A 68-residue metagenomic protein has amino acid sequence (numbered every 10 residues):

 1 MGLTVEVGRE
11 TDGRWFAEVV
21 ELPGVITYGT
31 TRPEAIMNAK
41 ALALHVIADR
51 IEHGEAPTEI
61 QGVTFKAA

Functional and structural regions predicted by a protein language model:
M1-T4, P33, M37-A68: Short, charged, surface-exposed hinge/linker loops at domain edges that act as mobile lids or interdomain connectors
L3, E21-G24: Short amphipathic alpha-helical segments
G8-L22: Short aromatic-glycine-(Arg/Gly/Cys) micro-motifs in beta-strand/loop hairpins
P23-E34: A short, exposed loop/beta-hairpin motif centered on an aromatic-Gly-Thr core
